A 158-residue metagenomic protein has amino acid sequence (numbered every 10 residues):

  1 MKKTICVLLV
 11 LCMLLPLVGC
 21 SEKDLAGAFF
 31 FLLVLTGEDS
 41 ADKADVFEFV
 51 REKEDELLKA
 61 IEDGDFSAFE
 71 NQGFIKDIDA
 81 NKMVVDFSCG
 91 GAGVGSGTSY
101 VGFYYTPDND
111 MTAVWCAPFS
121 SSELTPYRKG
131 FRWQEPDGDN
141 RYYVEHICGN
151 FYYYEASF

Functional and structural regions predicted by a protein language model:
M1-T4, L9: Positively charged n-region of N-terminal signal peptides that target proteins for export
M13: Donor nucleotide-activated moiety binding/catalytic core segment of transferases that use nucleotide-activated donors
P16-G19: C-terminal motif of bacterial Sec signal peptides marking the signal peptidase cleavage site
S21-R51, D55, S122-I147, E155-F158: Soluble, non-membrane globular domain cores that form compact, hydrophobic packing and curved binding surfaces
E22-G95: N-terminal export/targeting and maturation segments
E62-F158: Extracytosolic and intramembrane catalytic regions of membrane-associated proteins in envelope/secretory systems
